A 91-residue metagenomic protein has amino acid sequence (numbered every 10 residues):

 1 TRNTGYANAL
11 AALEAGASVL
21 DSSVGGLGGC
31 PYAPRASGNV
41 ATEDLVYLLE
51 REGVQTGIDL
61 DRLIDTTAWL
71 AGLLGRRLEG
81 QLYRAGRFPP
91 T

Functional and structural regions predicted by a protein language model:
T1-T91: Catalytic cores and adjacent flexible loops of soluble metabolic enzymes that perform enolate/carbanion chemistry on
